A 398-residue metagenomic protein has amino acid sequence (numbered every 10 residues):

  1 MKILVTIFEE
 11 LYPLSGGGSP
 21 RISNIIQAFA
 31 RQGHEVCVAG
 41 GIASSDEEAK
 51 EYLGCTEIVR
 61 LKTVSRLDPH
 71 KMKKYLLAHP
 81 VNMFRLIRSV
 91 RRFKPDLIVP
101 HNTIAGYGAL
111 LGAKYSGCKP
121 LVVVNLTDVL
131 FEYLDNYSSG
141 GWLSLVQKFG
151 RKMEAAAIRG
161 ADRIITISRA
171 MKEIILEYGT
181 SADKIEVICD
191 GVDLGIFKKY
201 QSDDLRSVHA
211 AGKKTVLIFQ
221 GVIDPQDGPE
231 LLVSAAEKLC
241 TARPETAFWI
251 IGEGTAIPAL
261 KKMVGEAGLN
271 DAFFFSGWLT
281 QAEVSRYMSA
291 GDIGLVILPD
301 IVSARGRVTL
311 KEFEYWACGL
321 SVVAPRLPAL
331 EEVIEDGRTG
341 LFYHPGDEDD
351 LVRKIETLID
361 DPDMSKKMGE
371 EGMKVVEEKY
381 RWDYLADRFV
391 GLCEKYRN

Functional and structural regions predicted by a protein language model:
M1-E47, L239: N-terminal subdomain of nucleotide-sugar transferases
L4, A211-A236, W249: Conserved donor-binding/catalytic core segment of Leloir-type glycosyltransferases
F84-R91, Y107, L111-Y115, L126 (+2 more regions): Membrane-proximal helix-turn-helix segments that form the acceptor-binding/catalytic region of lipid-linked
A170, G191: Carbohydrate-associated surface elements
D227, S276, A282-Y287, D292-E314 (+1 more regions): Nucleotide-sugar-dependent
P258-S285: Nucleotide-activated donor-binding/catalytic signature segment of Leloir-type glycosyltransferases, i.e., the conserved
D336-G337, L341-E348, T357-D363: Conserved acidic donor-binding segment of nucleotide-sugar-dependent glycosyltransferases
D350, T357, M364-K379, R388-G391: A short, well-ordered alpha-helix in the C-terminal region of glycosyltransferases
